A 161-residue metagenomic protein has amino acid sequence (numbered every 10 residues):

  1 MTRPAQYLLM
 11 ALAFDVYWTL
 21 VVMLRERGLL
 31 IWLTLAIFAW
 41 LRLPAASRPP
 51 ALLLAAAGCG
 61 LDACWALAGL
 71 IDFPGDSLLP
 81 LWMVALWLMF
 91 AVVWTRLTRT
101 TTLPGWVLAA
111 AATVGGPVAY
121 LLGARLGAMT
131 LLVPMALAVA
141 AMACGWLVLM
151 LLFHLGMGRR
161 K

Functional and structural regions predicted by a protein language model:
M1-K161: Aromatic-rich, lipid-facing transmembrane alpha helices and their immediate juxtamembrane interface loops in integral
